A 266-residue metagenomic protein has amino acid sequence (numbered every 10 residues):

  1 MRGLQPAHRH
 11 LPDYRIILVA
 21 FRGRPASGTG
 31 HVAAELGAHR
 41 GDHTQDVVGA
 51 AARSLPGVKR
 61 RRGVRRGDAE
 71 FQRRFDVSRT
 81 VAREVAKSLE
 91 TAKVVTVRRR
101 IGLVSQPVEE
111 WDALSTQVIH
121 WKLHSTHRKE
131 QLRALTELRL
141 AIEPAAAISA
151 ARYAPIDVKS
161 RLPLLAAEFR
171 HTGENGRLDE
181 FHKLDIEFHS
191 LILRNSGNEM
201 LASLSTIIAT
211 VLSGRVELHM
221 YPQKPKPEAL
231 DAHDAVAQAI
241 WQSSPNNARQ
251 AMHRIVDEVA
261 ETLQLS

Functional and structural regions predicted by a protein language model:
P6: Cationic, low-complexity basic patches in intrinsically disordered or flexible, solvent-exposed regions
R9-I16, A20, G30-A141, I148: Short linear motifs at protein or domain termini
L11-Y14, H39, A166, R170 (+4 more regions): C-terminal all-alpha effector/ligand-binding and dimerization domain of prokaryotic HTH-type transcriptional repressors
Q45, K129, L140, S160-P163 (+1 more regions): Amphipathic alpha-helical repeat elements characteristic of tetratricopeptide repeat
W111-L114, H120, T126-H127, L138-D157 (+2 more regions): Hydrophobic, amphipathic alpha-helical faces that serve as interaction scaffolds
